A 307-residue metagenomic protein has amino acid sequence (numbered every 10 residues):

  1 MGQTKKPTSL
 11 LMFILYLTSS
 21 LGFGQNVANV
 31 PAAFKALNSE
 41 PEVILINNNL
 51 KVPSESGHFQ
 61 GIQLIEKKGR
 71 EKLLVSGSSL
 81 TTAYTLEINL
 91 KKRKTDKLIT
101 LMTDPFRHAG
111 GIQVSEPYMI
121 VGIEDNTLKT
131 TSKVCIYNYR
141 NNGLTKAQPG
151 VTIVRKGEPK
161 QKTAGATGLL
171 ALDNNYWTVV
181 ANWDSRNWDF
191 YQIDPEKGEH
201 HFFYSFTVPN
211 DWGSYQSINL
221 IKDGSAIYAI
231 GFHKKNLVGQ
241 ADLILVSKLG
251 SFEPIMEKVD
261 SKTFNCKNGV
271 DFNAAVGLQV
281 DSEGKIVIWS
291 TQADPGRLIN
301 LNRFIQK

Functional and structural regions predicted by a protein language model:
A28-G57: A short helix->beta-strand "capping" segment at the edge of beta-propeller domains
I44-S54, K94-M102, K146-E158, H201-P209 (+1 more regions): A short beta-strand motif characteristic of beta-propeller blades
N49-A83: Beta-strand-rich domains and repeat architectures in extracellular enzymes and scaffolds, especially beta-propellers
S56-L64, D104-Q113, V154-L170, N210-L220 (+1 more regions): Repeated scaffold domains used in trafficking and secretory/extracellular systems, primarily beta-propellers
G69-E71, E116-Y118, N174-Y176, D223-I227 (+1 more regions): Short coil/turn segments that connect the beta-strands within blades of beta-propeller domains
T81-E87, L128-Y137, S185-Q192, N236-L249 (+1 more regions): Structural motif
K91-I123: Blade-loop segments of beta-propeller domains
N210-E253: Loop/turn-rich, solvent-exposed surfaces of beta-rich toroidal or solenoidal domains
